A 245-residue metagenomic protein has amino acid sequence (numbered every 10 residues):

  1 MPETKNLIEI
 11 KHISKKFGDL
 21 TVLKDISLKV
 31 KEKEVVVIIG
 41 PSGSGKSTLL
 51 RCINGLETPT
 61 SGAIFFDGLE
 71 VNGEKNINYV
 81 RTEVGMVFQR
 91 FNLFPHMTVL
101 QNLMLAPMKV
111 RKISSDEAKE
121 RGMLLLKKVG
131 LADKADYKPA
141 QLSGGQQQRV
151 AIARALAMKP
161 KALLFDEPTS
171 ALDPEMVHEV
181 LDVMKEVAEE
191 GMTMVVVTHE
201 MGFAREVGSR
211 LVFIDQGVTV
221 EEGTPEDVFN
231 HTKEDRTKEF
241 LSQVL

Functional and structural regions predicted by a protein language model:
T4-P225: ABC family nucleotide-binding domain
F213-Q216, V220-E222, E226-L245: C-terminal boundary and immediately downstream tail of ABC-type ATPase nucleotide-binding domains
